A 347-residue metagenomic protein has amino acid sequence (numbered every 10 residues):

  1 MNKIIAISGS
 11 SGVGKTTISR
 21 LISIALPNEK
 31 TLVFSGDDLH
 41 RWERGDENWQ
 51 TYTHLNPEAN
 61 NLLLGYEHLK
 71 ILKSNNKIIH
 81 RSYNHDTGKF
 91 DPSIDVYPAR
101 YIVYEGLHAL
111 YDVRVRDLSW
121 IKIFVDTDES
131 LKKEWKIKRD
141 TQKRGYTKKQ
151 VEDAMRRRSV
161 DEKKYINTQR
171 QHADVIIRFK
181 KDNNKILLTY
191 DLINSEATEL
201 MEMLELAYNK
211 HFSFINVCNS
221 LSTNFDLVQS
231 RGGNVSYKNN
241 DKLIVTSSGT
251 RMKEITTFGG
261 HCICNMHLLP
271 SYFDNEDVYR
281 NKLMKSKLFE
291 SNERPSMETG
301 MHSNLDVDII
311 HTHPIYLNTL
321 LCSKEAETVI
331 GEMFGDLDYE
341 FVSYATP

Functional and structural regions predicted by a protein language model:
S11: The conserved Walker
K15: Conserved lysine of the Walker
I18, I22: Hydrophobic positions on the alpha1 helix immediately C-terminal to the Walker A/P-loop
L32-S35, R41-G88, Y101: Conserved nucleotide-sensing/catalytic segment adjacent to the nucleotide-binding pocket in NTP-handling enzymes
D91-R144: ATP-dependent NMP and nucleoside kinases share a basic, alpha-helical "lid"
Y97, V160-L206: NTP-dependent small-molecule kinase module
E202-P347: Glycine-rich flexible loops
